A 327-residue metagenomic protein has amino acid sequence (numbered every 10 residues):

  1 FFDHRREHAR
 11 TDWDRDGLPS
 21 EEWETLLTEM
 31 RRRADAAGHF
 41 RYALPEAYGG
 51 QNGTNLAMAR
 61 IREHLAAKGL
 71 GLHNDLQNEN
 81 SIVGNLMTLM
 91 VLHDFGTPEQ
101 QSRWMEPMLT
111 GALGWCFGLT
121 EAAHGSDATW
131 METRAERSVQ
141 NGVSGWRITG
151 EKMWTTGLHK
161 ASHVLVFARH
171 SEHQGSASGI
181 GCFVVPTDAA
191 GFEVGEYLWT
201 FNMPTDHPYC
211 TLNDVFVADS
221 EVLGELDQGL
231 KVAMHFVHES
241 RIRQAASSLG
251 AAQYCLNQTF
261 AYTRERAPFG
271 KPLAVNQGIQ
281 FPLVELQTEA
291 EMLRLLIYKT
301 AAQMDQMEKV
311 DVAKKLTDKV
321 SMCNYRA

Functional and structural regions predicted by a protein language model:
F1-H73, S81, F95-Q100, P107-A112 (+4 more regions): Alpha-helical interface subdomain recognition
L76-E99, G125: N-terminal glycine-rich flavin-associated loop
G111-L119: A short, Trp-centered hydrophobic/proline-enriched beta-strand micro-motif
A123-E132: Active-site-adjacent elements of ketosynthase-type condensing enzymes
H124-G125, M153-L158, F201-N202, E239-R243: Glycine-rich phosphate/pyrophosphate-binding beta-alpha loops
W130, D188-A218: Flexible, small-/acidic-enriched active-site or ligand-binding loops
S144-V194: A short core secondary-structure module
D214-V232: Long, acidic (Asp/Glu-rich), low-complexity accessory segments flanking structured domains
